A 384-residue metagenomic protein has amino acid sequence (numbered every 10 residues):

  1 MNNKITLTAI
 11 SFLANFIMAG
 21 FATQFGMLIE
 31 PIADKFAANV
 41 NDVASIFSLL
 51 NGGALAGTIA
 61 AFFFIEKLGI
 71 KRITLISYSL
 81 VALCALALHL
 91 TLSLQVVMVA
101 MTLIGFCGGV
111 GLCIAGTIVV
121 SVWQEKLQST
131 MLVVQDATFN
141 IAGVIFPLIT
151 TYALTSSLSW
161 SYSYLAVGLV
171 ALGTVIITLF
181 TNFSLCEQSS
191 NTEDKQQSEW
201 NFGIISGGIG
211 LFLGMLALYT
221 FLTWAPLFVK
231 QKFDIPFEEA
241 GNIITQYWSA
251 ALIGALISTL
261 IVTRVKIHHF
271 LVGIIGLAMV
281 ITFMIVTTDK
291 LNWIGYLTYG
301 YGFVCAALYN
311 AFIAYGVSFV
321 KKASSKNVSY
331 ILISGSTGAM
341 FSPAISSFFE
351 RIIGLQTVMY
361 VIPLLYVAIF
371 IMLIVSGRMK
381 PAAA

Functional and structural regions predicted by a protein language model:
F25-G26, F202-T245, L252: Extracytoplasmic gate region of multi-pass secondary transporters
A56-L92: Conserved MFS/SLC helix-loop-helix module at the cytosolic interface between two early adjacent transmembrane helices
G57-G69, G254-K266, E350: Helix-to-loop junctions at the C-terminal end of transmembrane segments in multipass secondary transporters
C84, Q95-L103, N292-G300: Paired small-residue
T102-A137: Cytoplasmic helix-loop-helix junction between adjacent transmembrane helices in 12-TM secondary transporters
M131-F183: Helix-loop-helix hairpin linking two adjacent transmembrane segments in secondary transporters
H268-F312: C-terminal transmembrane helical hairpin of 12-TM major facilitator-type secondary transporters
V320-L355, I362: A late C-terminal transmembrane helix in Major Facilitator Superfamily
